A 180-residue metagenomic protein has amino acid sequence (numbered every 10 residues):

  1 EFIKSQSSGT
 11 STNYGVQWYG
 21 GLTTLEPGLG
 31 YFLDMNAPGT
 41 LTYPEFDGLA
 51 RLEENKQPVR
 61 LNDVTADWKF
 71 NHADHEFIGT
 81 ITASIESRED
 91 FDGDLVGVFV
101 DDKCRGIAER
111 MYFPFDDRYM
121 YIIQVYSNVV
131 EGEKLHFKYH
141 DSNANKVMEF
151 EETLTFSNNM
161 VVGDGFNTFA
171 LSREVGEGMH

Functional and structural regions predicted by a protein language model:
E1-L95, V100-G176: N-terminal exported-region signature
G178-H180: Low-complexity, Pro/Ser/Thr-rich intrinsically disordered segments of extracellular/cell-surface proteins
